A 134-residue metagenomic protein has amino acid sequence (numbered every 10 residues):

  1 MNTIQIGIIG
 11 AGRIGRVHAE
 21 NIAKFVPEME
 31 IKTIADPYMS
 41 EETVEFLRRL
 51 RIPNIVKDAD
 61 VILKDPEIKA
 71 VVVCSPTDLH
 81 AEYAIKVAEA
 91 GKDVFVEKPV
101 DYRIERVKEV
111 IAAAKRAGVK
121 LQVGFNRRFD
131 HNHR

Functional and structural regions predicted by a protein language model:
M1-L50: N-terminal Rossmann-like dinucleotide-binding module
G7, K64, V72, F95-V96: Conserved Rossmann-like nucleotide-binding pocket used by diverse enzymes that bind dinucleotide cofactors
G10, Y38-M39, D58, K64 (+1 more regions): Acidic/polar helix N-cap motif
N21, E45-F46, V61, K86 (+1 more regions): Well-formed, non-transmembrane alpha-helical positions, independent of function
I34, I62-V71, A117: A broad helix-preferring feature
P53-A59: Conserved SAM-binding strand-loop segment of SAM-dependent methyltransferases
A70, P76-T77, A81-R128: Beta-strand-loop-alpha-helix segment that lines the small-molecule cofactor/substrate pocket of alpha/beta enzymes
F129-R134: Oxidoreductase and adenylate-handling cofactor-binding alpha/beta cores
